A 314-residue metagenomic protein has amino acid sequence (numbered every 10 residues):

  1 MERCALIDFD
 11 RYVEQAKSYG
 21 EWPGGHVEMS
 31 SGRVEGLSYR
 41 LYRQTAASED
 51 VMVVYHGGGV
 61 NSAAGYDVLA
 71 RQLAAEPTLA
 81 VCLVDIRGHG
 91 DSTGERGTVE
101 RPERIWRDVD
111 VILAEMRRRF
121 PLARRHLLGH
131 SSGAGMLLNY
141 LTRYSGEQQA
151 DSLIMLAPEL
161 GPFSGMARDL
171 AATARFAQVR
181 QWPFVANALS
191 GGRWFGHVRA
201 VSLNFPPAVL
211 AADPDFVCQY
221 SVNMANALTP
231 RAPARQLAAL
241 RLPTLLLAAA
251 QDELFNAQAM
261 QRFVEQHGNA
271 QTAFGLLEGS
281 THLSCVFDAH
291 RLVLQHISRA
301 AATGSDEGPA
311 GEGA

Functional and structural regions predicted by a protein language model:
M1-Q44: An N-terminal hydrophobic leader/cap segment in hydrolases
G59-R71: The serine-hydrolase catalytic nucleophile loop
G59-S62, G90-M116, F120-R124: Catalytic nucleophile-loop/oxyanion-hole region of alpha/beta-hydrolase and closely related hydrolase-like folds
A74-T93: Conserved alpha/beta-hydrolase
H130-V222: Alpha/beta-hydrolase-fold enzymes
L240, L246-A248: Short beta-strand/loop motif that positions the catalytic acidic residue of the alpha/beta-hydrolase fold
E253-A259: Conserved alpha/beta-hydrolase "acid-adjacent" motif
S280-H290: Catalytic histidine-centered segment of alpha/beta-hydrolase-like enzymes
